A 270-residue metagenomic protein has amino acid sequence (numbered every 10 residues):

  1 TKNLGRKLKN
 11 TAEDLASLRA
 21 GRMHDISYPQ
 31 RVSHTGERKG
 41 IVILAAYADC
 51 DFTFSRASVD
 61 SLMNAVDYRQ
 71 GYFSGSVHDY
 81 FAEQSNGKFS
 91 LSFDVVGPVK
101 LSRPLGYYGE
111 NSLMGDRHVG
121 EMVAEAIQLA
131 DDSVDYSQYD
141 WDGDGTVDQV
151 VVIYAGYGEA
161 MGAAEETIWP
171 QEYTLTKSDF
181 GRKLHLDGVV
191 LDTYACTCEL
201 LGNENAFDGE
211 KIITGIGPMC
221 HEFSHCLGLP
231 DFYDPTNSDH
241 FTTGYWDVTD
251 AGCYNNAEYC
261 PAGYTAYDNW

Functional and structural regions predicted by a protein language model:
T1-V189, A195: Zymogen propeptides/activation segments of proteases
Q149, A155-W270: Extracellular hydrolytic enzyme modules, especially secreted metalloproteases of the metzincin/thermolysin-like class
